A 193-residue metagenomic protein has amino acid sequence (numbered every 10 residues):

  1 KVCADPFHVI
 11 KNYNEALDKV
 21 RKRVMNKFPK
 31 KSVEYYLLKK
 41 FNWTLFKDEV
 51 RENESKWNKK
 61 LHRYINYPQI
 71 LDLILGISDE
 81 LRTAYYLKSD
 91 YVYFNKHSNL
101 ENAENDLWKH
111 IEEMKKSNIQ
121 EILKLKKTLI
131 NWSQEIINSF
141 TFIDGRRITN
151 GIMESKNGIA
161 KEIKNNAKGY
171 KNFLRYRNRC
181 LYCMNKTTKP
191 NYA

Functional and structural regions predicted by a protein language model:
K1, F7-I10, K30-A193: Acidic/histidine-rich catalytic cores and adjacent linkers of DNA breakage/strand-transfer/modification proteins
V9-K30: Short alpha-helix plus adjacent loop in nuclease-associated cores
